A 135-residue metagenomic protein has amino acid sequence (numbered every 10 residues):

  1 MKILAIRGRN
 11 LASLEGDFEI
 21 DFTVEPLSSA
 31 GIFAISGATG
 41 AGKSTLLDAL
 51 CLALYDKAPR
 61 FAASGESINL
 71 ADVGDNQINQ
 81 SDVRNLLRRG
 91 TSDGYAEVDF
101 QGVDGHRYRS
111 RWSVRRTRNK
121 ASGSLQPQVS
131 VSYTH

Functional and structural regions predicted by a protein language model:
M1-Y133: Extreme N-terminal "head/tail" segments of very large remodeling/mechanoenzyme assemblies
